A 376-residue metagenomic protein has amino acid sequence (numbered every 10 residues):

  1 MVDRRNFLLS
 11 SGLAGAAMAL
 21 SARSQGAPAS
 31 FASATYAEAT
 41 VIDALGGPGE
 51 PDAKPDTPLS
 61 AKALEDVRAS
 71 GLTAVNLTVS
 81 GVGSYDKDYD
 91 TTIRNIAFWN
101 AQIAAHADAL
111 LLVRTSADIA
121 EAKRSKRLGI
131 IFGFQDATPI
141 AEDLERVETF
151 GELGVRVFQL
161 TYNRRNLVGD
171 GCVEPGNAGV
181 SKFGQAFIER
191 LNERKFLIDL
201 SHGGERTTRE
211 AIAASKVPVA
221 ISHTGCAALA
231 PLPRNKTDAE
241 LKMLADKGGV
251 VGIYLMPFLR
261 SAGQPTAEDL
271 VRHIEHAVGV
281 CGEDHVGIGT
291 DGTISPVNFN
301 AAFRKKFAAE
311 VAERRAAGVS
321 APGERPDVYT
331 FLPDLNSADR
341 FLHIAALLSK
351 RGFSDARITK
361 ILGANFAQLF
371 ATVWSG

Functional and structural regions predicted by a protein language model:
V2-S21, Q25-G176, P231-G376: N-terminal hydrophobic targeting/anchoring segments and the immediately downstream early-domain regions of hydrolases
T138-A141, E152-N235: Divalent metal-binding pocket/active-site signature
